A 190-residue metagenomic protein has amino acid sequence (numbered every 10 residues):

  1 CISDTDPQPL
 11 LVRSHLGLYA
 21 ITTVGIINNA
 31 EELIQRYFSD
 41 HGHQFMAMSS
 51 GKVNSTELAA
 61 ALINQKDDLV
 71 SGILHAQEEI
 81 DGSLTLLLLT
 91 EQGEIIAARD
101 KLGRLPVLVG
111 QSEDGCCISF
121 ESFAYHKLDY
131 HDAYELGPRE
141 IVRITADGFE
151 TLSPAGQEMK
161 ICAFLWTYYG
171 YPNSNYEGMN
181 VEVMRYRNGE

Functional and structural regions predicted by a protein language model:
C1-P138, R143-E190: Conserved short alpha-helical segments that host acidic/polar catalytic motifs at enzyme active sites
